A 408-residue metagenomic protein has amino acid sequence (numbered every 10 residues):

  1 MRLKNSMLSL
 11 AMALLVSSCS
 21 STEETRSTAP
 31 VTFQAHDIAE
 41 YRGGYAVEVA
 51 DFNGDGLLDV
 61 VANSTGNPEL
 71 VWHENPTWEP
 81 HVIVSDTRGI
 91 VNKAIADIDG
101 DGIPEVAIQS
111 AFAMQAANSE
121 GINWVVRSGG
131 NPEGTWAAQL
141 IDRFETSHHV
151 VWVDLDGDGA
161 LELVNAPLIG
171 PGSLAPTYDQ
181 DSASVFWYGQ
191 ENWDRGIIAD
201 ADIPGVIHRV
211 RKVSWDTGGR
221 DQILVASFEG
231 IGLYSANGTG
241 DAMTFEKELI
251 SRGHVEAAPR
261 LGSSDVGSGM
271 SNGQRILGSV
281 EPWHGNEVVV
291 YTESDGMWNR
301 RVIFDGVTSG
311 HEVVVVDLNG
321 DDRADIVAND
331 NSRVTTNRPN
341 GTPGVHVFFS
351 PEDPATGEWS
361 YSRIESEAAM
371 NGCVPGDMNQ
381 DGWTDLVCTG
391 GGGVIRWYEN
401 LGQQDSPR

Functional and structural regions predicted by a protein language model:
M1-L8: Bacterial N-terminal signal peptides that target proteins for export
S9-S17: Bacterial N-terminal signal peptides
C19-R408: Beta-propeller-forming repeat regions
